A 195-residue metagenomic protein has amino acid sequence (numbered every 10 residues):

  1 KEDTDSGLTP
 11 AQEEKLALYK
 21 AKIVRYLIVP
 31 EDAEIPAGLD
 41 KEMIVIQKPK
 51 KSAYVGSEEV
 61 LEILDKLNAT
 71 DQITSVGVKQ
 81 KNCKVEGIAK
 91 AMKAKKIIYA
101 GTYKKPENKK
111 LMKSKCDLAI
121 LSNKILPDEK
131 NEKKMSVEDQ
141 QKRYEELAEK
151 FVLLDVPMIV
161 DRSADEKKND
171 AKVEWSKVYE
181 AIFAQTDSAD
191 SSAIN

Functional and structural regions predicted by a protein language model:
K1, V24-P30, A37-G38, E107 (+5 more regions): Aromatic-residue detector
D3-Q141: A short, structured surface patch at a secondary-structure boundary
V45, S52, K96, K113-N195: Extracytoplasmic substrate-binding proteins
